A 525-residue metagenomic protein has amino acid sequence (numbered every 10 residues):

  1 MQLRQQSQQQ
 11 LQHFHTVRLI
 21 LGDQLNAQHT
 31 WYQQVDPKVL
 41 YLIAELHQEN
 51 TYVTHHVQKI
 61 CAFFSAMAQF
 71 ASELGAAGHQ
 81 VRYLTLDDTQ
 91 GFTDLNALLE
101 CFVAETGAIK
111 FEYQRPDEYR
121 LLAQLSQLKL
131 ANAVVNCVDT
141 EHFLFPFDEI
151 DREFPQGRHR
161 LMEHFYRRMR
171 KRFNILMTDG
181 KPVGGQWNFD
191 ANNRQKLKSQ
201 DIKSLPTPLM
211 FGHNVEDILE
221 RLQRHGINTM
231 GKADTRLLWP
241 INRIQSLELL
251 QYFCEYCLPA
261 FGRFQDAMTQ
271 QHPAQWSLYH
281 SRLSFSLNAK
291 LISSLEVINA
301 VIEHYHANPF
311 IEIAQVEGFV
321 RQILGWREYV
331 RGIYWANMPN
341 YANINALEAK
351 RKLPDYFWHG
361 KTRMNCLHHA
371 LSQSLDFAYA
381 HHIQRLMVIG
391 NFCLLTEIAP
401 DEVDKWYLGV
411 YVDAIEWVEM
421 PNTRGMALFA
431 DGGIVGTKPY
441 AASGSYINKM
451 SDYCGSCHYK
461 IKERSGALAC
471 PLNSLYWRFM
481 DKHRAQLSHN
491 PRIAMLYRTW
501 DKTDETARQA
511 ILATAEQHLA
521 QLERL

Functional and structural regions predicted by a protein language model:
Q2-L86: N-terminal beta-strand-loop-alpha-helix module at the start of alpha/beta ligand-binding or catalytic domains
Q9-L11, L21, A274, H280-L525: C-terminal catalytic domain of photolyase/cryptochrome flavoproteins, centering on the FAD-binding pocket
H15-A27, W31, V57, G184-E312 (+2 more regions): Substrate/cofactor-recognition hotspot
L19-D23, A44-E45, L84-L86, Y113-P116 (+4 more regions): Short His-Asn-centered micro-motif
Q28, H55-H56, F64-A68, E73-F92 (+3 more regions): Long alpha-helical, hydrophobic tracts
Q28-Y32, V53-H55, T93-N96, L121-S126 (+2 more regions): A short acidic (Asp/Glu
A44, V134-P146, W417-G425: A generic structural motif
F92-W239: Beta-rich, aromatic/charged-enriched effector core domains that present basic-aromatic interfaces for binding
